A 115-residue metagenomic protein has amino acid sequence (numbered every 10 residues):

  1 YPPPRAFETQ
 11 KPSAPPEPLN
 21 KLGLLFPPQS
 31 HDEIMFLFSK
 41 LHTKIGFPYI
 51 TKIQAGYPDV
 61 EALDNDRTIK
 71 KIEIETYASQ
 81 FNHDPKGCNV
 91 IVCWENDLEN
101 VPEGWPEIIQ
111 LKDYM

Functional and structural regions predicted by a protein language model:
Y1-P3: C-terminal effector/catalytic modules and regulatory tails appended to multi-domain proteins
F7-A55, L63-N65: Acidic-basic catalytic patches of nuclease active cores, encompassing PD-(D/E)XK and other metal-cofactor nuclease
E61-K71, D84-G87: Active-site beta-strand-loop-beta-strand hairpin of nuclease catalytic cores that positions key catalytic residues
T68, Q80-F81, L98-E103: Short, surface-exposed beta-strand/loop "edge" segments at domain boundaries and coil↔beta transitions
I72-I74, N89-W94: Short, hydrophobic beta-strand segments that form beta-sheet elements in well-ordered domains
E73-N82: Short beta-strand-loop-alpha-helix junction that forms the active-site gateway of nucleic-acid-processing nucleases
G87-V90, W105-P106: Short, well-ordered alpha-helix to beta-strand connector turns
L98-M115: Domain-level recognition of nuclease-like catalytic cores that cleave nucleotide substrates
